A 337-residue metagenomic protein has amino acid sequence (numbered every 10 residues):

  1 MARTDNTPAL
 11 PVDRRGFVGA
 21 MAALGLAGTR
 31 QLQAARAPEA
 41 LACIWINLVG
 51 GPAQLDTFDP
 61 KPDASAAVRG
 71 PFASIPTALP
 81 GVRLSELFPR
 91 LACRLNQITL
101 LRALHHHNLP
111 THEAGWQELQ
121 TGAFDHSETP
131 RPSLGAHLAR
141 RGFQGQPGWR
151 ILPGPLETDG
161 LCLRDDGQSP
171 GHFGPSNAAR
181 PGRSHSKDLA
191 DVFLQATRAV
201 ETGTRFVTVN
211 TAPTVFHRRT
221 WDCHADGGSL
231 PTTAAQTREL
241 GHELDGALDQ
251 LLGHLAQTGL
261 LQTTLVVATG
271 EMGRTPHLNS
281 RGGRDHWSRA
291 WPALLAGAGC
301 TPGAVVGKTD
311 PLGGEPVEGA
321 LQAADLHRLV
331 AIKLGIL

Functional and structural regions predicted by a protein language model:
M1-L337: Ligand-binding pockets and gating/stacking loops
